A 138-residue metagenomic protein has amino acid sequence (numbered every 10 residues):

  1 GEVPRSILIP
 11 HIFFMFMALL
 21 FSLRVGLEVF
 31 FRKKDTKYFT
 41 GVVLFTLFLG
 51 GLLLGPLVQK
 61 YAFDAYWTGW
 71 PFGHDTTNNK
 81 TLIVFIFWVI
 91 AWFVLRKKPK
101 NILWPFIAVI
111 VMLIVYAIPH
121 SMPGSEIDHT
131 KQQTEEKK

Functional and structural regions predicted by a protein language model:
G1-K138: Polytopic transmembrane helical bundles with strong interfacial aromatic enrichment
